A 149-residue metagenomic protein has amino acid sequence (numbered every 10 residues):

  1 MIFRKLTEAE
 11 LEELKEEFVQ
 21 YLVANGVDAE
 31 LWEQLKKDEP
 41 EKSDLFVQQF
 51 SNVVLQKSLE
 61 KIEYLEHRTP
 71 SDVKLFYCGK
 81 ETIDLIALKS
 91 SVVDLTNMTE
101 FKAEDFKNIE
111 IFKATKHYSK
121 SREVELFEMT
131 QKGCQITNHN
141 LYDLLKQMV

Functional and structural regions predicted by a protein language model:
I2, E8, I86, Q135-N138 (+1 more regions): Non-catalytic accessory regions used for complex assembly or targeting
I2-E66: N-terminal interaction modules that seed assembly of large macromolecular complexes
A9-E12, E17-Q20, E33, Q56 (+4 more regions): A generic structural micro-environment signature that highlights single residues at secondary-structure boundaries
L31-L35, E66-S71, F127, L141-L144: Short coil/turn segments at secondary-structure boundaries
S43-T99: Long, charge-patterned amphipathic interaction tracts in eukaryotic proteins
T99-D105: Exported/extracytosolic protein signature
K107-V149: Glycine-rich, aromatic-bearing surface loops/beta-hairpins
